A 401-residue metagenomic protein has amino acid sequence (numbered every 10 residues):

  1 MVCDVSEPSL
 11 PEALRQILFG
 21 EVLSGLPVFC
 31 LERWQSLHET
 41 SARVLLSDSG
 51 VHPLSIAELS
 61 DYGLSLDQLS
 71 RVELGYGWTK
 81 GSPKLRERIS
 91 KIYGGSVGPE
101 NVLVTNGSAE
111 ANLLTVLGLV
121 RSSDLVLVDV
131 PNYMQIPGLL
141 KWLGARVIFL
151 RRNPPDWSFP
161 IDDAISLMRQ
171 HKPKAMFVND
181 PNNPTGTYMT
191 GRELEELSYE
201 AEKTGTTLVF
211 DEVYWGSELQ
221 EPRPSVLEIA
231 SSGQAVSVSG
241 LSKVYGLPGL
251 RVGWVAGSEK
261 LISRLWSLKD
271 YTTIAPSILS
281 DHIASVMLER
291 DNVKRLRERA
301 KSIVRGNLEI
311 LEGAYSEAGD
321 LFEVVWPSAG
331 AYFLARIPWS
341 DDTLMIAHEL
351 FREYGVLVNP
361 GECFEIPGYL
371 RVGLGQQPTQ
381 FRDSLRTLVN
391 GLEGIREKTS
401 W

Functional and structural regions predicted by a protein language model:
C3-I17, S231-R305, R386, R396-T399: Conserved core segment of the aminotransferase class I/II
D4-G107, L114, L288-R290, I395 (+1 more regions): N-terminal small-domain helix-loop-helix segment of the aminotransferase-like
S47, S285, K301-E312, E323-R336: Conserved glycine-rich beta-strand-loop-beta hairpin in the small C-terminal domain of fold type I
V97-V102, S123-L125, G233-Q234: Short acidic capping loops at alpha-helix termini that bridge into adjacent secondary structure
G118-L140, I165: Conserved PLP-anchoring active-site segment centered on the Schiff-base-forming lysine
D124, A145, K203-T206, S232-G233: A short helix->loop->beta-strand "cap" motif at the edges of active sites that frequently abuts
R152-E221: Active-site phosphate-binding strand-loop segment of PLP-dependent enzymes
E349-V358, F364-W401: PLP-dependent enzyme catalytic core of the Aspartate aminotransferase-like
